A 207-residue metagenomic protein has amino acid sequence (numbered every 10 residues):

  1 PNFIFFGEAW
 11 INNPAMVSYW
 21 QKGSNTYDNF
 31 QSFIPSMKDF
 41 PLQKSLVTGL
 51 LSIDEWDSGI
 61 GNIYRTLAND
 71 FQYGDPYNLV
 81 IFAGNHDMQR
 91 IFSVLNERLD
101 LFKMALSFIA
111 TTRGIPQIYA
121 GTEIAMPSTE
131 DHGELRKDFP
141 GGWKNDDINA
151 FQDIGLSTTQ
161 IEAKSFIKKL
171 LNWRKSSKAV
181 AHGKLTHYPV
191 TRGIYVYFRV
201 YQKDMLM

Functional and structural regions predicted by a protein language model:
P1-G74, E97-R98, F108, A125-K169 (+3 more regions): Active-site-proximal helices and loops of the catalytic beta/alpha 8
N2-I4, P76-L79, R113-Q117, K203-D204: Loop/turn elements at helix/coil->beta-strand transitions in domains of secreted/extracellular proteins
F6-E8, I81-G84, Y119-T122, L206-M207: Short beta-strand segments
G7, G114-T122, K178-K184: Acidic/polar loop patches that form or flank catalytic/metal-binding clefts of enzymes that bind anionic ligands
Y73-E97: Active-site clefts of carbohydrate-active enzymes
L79-V80, K184-T191: Short catalytic/ligand-gating loop segments at beta-alpha or beta-beta junctions within enzyme catalytic domains
L101-T111: Short, hydrophobic/aliphatic alpha-helical segments
N172, Y188-M207: Carbohydrate-binding surface patches
